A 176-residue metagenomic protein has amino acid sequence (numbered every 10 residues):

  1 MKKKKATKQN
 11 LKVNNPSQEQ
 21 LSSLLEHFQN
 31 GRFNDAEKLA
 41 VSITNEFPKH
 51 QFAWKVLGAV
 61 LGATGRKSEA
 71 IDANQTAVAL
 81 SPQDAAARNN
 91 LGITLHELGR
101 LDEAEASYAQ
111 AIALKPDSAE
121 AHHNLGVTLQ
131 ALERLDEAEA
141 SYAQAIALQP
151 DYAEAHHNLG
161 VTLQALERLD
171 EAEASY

Functional and structural regions predicted by a protein language model:
K2-E19: TPR-adjacent "capping" and linker segments in tetratricopeptide-repeat scaffold/adaptor proteins
P16-K49, V56-A59, A63, Q130: Alpha-helical segment of the N-proximal tetratricopeptide repeat
L25, F52-A63, N74, A86-E97 (+2 more regions): Conserved alpha-helical positions within TPR/SEL1-like repeat arrays
S42-N45, T76-A79, Q110-A113, Q144-A147: Conserved structural position within tetratricopeptide repeats
